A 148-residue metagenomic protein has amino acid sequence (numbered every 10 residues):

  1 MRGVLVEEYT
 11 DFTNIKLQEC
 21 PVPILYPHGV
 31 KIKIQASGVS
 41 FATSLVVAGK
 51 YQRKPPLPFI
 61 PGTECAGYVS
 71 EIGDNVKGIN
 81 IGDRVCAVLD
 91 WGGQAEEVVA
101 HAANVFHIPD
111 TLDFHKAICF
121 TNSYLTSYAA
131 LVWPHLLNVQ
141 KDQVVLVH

Functional and structural regions predicted by a protein language model:
F12-Q18, K50-Y51, Y128-A130: Short gly/ser/thr-rich secondary-structure transition/capping motifs
K16, H28, T63, A102 (+1 more regions): Exposed loop/turn and edge beta-strand positions of beta-sandwich/beta-sheet ligand-binding modules
P21-G38, K50-G92, L112: Glycine-rich beta-strand-centered segment in the early N-terminal region that forms part of a ligand/cofactor-binding
A42-A48: Cytochrome P450 core scaffold surrounding the K-helix E-X-X-R motif and the conserved "meander" helix-loop region
L45, R84-H148: NAD(P)H dinucleotide-binding glycine-rich loop of Rossmann-like/cofactor-binding domains, especially the beta1-alpha1
